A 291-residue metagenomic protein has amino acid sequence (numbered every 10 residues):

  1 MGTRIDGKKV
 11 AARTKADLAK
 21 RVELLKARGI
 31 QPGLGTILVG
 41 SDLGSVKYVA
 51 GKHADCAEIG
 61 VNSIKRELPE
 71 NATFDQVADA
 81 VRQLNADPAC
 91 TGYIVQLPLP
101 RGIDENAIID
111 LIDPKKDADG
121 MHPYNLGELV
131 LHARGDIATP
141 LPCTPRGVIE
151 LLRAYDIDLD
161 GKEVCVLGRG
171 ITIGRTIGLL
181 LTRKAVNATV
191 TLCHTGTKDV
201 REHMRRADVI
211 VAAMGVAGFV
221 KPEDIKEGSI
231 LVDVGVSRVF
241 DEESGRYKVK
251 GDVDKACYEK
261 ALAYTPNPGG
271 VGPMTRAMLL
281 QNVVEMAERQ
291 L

Functional and structural regions predicted by a protein language model:
M1-I30: Positively charged, low-complexity intrinsically disordered leader regions
Q31-G40: Short beta-strand segments enriched in small/hydrophobic residues
L34, C56-E70, T189-L192: Short beta-strand elements in bilobed, periplasmic/extracellular small-molecule ligand-binding domains
V39-A54, R101, A138-I230, R246-Y258: Glycine-rich phosphate/diphosphate-binding loop of Rossmann-like nucleotide-binding domains
Q76-P88: Short, well-structured alpha-helical segments in soluble
I94-V164: Anion-binding alpha/beta catalytic cores of soluble intermediary-metabolism enzymes, centered on
L97, M214, V234-G235: Glycine-rich, N-terminal phosphate-binding loop of Rossmann-like dinucleotide-binding domains
N106-D119, P123-V130, G235-Q290: Rossmann-fold NAD(P)-binding glycine/threonine-rich loop
